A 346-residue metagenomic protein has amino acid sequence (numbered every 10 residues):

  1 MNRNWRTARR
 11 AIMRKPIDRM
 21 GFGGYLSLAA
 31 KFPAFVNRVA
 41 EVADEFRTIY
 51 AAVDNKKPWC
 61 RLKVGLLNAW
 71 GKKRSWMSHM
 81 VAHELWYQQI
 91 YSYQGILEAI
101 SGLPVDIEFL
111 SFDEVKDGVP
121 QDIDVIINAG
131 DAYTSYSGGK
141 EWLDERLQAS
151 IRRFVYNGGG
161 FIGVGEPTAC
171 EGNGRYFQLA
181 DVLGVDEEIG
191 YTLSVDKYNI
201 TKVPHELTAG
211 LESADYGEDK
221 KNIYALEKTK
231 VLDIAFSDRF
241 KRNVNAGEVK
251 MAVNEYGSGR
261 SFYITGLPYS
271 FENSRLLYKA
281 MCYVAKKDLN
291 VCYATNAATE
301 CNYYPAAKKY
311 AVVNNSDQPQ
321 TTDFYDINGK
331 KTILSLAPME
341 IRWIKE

Functional and structural regions predicted by a protein language model:
M1, G23-L26, F32, V81-Y87 (+2 more regions): The substrate-binding groove and active-site-proximal loops of carbohydrate-active enzymes, especially glycoside
N2-A11, E114-V115: Short, acidic/polar
N4-A8, P16-K63, A99-S101, Q178-D196 (+2 more regions): Extracellular ligand-binding/catalytic regions of CAZymes and related secreted enzymes and adhesion modules
R14-K15, N37-I123, A307-K308: Aromatic-Pro/Gly-enriched surface loop or interdomain linker that acts as a lid/target-recognition segment
L26-L28, W70-K73, A132-T134, P167-E171 (+1 more regions): Solvent-exposed loop/turn segments at secondary-structure junctions within structured extracellular/periplasmic domains
D124-T134, I162, S261-Y263, A311: Structural motif
G138-D215: A glycine-rich, often tryptophan-bearing local segment used as a flexible ligand/cofactor-contacting loop or short
E227-E248: Short, Gly/Ser/Thr-enriched beta-strand-loop segments that form substrate-interacting elements of hydrolase/peptidase
